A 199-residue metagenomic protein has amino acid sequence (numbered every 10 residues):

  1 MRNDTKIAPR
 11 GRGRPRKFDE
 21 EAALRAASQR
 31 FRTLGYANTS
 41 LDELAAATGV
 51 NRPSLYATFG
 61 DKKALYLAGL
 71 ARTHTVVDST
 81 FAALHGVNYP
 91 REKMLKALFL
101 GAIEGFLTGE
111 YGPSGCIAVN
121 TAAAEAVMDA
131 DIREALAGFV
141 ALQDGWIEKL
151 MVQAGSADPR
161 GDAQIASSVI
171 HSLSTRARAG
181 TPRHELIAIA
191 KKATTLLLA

Functional and structural regions predicted by a protein language model:
M1-F18: N-terminal intrinsically disordered/low-complexity leader segments
R2, A22, A26, R30-A64 (+1 more regions): Helix-turn-helix
G60-A64, A68, G86-Y89, A126-A130 (+2 more regions): Residues in soluble alpha-helical coiled-coils and helical-bundle/repeat scaffolds
A68, A82-P113, A166: Hydrophobic alpha-helical connector segments
A71-V77: Short, basic, alpha-helical segments at the C-terminal edge of helix-turn-helix-like DNA-binding modules
K93-L95, G109-E134: Amphipathic alpha-helical segments used for helix-helix packing
D129-L142, V152-L197: Hydrophobic/aromatic-rich alpha-helical bundle segments in the mid-to-C-terminal region
